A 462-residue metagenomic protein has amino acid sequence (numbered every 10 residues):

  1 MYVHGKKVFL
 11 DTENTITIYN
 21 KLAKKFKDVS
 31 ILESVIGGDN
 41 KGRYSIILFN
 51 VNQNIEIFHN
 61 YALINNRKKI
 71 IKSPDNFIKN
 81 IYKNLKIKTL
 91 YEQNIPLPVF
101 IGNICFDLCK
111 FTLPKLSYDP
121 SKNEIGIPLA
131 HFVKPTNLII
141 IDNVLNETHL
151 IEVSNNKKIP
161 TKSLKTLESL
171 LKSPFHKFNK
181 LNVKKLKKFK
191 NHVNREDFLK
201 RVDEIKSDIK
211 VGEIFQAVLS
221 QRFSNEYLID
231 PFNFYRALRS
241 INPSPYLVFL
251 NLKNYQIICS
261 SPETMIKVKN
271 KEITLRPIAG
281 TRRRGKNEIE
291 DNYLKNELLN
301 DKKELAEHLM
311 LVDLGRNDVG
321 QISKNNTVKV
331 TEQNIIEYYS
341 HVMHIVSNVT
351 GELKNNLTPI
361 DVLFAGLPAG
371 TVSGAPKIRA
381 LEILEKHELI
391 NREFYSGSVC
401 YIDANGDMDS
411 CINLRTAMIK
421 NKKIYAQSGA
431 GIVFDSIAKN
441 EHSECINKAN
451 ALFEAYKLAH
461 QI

Functional and structural regions predicted by a protein language model:
M1-I462: Extended alpha-helical targeting/anchoring segments, especially N-terminal organellar/secretory targeting helices
